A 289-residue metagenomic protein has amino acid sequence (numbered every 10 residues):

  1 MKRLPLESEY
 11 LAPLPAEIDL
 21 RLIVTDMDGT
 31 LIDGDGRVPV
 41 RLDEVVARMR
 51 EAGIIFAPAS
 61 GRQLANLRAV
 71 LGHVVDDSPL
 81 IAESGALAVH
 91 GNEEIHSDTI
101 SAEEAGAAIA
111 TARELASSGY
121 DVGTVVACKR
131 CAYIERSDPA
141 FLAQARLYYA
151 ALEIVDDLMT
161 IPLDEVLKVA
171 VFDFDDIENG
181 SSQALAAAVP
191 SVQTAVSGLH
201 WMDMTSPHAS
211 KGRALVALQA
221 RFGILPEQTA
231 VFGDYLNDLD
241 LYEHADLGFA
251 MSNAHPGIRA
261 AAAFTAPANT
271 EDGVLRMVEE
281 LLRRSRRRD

Functional and structural regions predicted by a protein language model:
E9-A52, F56: N-terminal glycine-/serine-/threonine-rich phosphate-binding loop
P13-L22, P39, M204-D289: Mg2+-dependent phosphoryl-transfer enzymes with acidic/Ser/Thr/Gly-rich catalytic loops
G29, M49, S84, V169 (+3 more regions): Residue-level signal for inorganic ion chemistry
V38-F141: Active-site phosphate-binding/coordination module
L42, L67-L71, S181, L185 (+3 more regions): Hydrophobic packing residues within well-ordered alpha-helices of enzyme cores
E51-A57, D76-S78, K168, E227-T229 (+1 more regions): Short active-site oxyanion
H73-D76, E83-S84, A188-P190, H244-A245 (+1 more regions): Short, structured coil segments at secondary-structure junctions
G119-F232, L236-L241: Conserved acidic, metal-coordinating active-site core of Asp-based, Mg2+-dependent phosphoryl-transfer enzymes
